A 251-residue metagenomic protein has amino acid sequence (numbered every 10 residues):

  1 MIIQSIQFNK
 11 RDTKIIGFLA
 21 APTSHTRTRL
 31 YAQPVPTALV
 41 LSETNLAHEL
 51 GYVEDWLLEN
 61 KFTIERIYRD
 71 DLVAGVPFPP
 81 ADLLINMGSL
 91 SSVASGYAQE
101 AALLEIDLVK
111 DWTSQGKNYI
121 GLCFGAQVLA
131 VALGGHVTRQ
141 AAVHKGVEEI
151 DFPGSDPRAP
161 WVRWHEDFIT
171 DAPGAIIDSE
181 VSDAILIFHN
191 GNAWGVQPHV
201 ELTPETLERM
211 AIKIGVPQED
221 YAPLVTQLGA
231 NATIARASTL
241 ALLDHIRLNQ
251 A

Functional and structural regions predicted by a protein language model:
N9-D12, H25: Intrinsic-disorder-associated, low-complexity terminal segments enriched in Asp/Asn/His/Tyr and depleted of Lys/Arg
Y31, N86, T138, D151-A251: Amide-donor transfer/coupling interface in amidating biosynthetic enzymes
V35-L39: Extreme N-terminal starter segment of soluble prokaryotic enzymes
V40-L41, M87: Short hydrophobic segments within beta-strands
D55-Y119: Flexible gly/pro-rich beta->alpha loop and the following alpha-helix that scaffold active-site loops
W112-H136: Catalytic nucleophile loop
Q127-P153: Ligand/cofactor pocket segment of small-molecule handling proteins
